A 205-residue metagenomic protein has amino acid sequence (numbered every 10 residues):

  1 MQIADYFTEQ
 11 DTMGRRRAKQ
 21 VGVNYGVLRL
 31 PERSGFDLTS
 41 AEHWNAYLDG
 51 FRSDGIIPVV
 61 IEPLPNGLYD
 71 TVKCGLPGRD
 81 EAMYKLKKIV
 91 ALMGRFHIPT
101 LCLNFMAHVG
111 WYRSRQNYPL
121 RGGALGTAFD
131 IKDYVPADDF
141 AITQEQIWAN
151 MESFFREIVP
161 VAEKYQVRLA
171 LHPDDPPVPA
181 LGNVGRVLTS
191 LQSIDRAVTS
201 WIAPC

Functional and structural regions predicted by a protein language model:
M1-D5, N24-L28, P58-P63, L101-L103 (+2 more regions): Hydrophobic faces of well-ordered beta-strands that scaffold small-molecule active sites in alpha/beta enzyme cores
Y6-F7, V198: Catalytic beta/alpha-barrel core
E9-G14, I194: Alpha-helical scaffolding within the catalytic cores of extracellular/periplasmic polymer-degrading hydrolases
T12-G35: N-terminal ordered "arm"
A18, G26-L28, F51, M93 (+1 more regions): Conserved, mostly hydrophobic/aromatic
Q20, R95, S200-A203: Alpha-helix termination/capping residues and helix-transition junctions
R29-E152, R156, E163-K164: Structural motif corresponding to the early beta-alpha repeats
V135-C205: Acidic/histidine-rich catalytic cores of soluble enzymes
